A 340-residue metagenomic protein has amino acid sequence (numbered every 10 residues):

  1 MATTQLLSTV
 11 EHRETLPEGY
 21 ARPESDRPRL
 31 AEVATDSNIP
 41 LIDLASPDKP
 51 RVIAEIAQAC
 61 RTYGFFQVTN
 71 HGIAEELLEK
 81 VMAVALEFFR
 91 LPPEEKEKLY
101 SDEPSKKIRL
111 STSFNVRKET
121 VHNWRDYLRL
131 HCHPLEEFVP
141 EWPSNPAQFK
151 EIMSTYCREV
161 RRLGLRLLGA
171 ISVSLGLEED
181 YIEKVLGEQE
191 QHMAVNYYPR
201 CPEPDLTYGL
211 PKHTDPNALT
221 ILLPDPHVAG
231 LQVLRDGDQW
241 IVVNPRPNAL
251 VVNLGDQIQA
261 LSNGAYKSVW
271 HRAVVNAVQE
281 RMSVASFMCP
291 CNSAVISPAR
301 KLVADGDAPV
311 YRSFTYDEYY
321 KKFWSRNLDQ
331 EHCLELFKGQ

Functional and structural regions predicted by a protein language model:
M1-Q340: Peripheral, non-catalytic segments flanking oxidoreductase cores
